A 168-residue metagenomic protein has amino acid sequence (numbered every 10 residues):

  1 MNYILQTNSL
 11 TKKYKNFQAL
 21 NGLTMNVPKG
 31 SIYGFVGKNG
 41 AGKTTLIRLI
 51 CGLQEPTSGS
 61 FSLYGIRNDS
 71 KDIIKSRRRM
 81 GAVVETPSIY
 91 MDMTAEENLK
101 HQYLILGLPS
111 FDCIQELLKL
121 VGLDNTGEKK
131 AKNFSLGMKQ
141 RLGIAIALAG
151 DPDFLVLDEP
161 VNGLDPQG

Functional and structural regions predicted by a protein language model:
C51: Helix-to-loop junction immediately C-terminal to a conserved catalytic motif
G59-D69, K75-S76: Conserved ABC transporter NBD signature motif
K100, L104, F111-T126: Conserved ABC ATPase "signature" region
I144: Hydrophobic anchor residue at the start of the ABC signature
L155-E159: Catalytic Walker B motif of ABC-type/P-loop ATPase nucleotide-binding domains
